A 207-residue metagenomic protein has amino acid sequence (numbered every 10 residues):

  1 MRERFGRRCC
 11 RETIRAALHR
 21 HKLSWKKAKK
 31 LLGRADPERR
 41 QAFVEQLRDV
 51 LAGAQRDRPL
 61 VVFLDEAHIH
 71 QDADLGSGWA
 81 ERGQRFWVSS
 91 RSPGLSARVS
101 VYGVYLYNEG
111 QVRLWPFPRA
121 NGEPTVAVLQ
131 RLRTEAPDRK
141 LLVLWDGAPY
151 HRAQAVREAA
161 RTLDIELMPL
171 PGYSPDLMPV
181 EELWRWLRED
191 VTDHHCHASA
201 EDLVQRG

Functional and structural regions predicted by a protein language model:
M1, I14, D65, G103-V104 (+6 more regions): Generic structural signal for small/hydrophobic residues in well-ordered secondary structure, especially within
M1-R34, L60, A67-I69: Conserved short alpha-helical interface segments
F5-R8, F43-Q130: Extended, low-complexity cationic-aromatic segments
T13, D57-V61, E181-G207: C-terminal anion-handling pockets and recognition modules
V62-L64, L142-W145, P169-P171: Short beta-strand segments
Q84-G94, L163-E182, H195-C196: RNase H-like polynucleotidyl transferase catalytic core
R139-H151, M178: Acidic/histidine-rich, metal-coordinating catalytic segments
A153-T162: Short, aromatic/basic amphipathic alpha-helical patches
